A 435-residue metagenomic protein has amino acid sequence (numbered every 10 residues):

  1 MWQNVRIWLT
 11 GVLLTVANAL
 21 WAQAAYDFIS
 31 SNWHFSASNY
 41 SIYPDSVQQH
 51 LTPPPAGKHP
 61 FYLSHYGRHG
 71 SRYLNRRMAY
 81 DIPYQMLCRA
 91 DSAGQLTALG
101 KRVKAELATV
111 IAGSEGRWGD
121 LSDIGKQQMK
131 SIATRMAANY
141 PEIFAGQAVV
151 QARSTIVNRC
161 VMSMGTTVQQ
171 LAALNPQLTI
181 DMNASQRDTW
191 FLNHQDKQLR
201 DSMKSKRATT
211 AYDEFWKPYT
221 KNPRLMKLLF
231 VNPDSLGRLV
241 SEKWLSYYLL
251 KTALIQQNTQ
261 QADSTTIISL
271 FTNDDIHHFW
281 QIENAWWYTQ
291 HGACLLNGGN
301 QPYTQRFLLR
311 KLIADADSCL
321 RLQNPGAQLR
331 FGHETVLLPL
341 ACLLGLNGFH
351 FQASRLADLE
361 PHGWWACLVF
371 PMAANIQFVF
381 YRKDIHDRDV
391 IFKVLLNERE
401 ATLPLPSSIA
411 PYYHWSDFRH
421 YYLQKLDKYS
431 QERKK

Functional and structural regions predicted by a protein language model:
M1-L9: Bacterial N-terminal signal peptides that target proteins for export
Q23-V149, T155-Q328, G332-K435: Signature for phosphate-centric chemistry
